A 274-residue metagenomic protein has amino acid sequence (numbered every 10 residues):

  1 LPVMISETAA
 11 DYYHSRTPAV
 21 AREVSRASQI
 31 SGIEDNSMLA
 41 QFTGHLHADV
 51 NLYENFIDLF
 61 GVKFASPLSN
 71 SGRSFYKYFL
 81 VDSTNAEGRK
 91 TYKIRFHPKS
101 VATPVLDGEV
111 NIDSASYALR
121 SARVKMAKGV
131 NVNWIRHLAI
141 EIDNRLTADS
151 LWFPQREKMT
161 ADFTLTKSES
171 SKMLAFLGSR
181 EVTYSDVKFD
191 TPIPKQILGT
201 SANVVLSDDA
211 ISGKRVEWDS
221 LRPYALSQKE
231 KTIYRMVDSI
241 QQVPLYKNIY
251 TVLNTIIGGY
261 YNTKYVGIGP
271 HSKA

Functional and structural regions predicted by a protein language model:
L1-K93, H97-V105, A161-G269: Structured extracytoplasmic
E87-R95, L119-R123, L151-R156: Short, hydrophobic/aromatic-rich segments at coil-to-beta transitions
F96-P98, G108-S114, R123-M126: Active-site and channel-lining beta-strand-loop segments that bind or position nucleotide-derived/phosphorylated
P104-D107, R136-E141, L177: Short, surface-exposed coil-to-beta transition loops
G108-V110, S114, A139-D149: Extended lipid/amphipathic-ligand handling interfaces
S114, A118-R123, G269-A274: Surface-exposed extracellular loop regions of Gram-negative outer-membrane beta-barrel proteins
V124-G129, K158-T166: Short, solvent-exposed aromatic-acidic interface loops
A127-H137, E141-N144: Outer-membrane beta-barrel proteins
